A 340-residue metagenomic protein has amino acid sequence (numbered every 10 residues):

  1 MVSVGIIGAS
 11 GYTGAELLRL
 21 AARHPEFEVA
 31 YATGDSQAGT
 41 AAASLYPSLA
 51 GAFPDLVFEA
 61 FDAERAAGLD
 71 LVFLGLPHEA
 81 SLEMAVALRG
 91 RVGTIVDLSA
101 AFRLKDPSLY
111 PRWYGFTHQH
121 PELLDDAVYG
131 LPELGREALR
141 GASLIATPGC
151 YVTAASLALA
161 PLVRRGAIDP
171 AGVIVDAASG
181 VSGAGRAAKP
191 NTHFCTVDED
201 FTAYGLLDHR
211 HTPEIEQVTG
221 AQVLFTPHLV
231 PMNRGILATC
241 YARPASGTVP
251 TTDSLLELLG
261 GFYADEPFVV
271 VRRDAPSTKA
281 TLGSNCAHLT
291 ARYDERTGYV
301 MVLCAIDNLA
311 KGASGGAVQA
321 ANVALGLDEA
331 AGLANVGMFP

Functional and structural regions predicted by a protein language model:
M1-Y204, R292-R296, F339-P340: N-terminal Rossmann-like NAD(P) cofactor-binding subdomain of oxidoreductases, focused on the glycine-rich
S3-I6, A146, T239-Y241, V302-A305: Short glycine-rich or small-residue beta-strand-to-loop segments that form or flank ligand, phosphate, metal/Fe-S
G11, H78, D125, V152-S156 (+6 more regions): Electropositive phosphate-/nucleotide-binding environments in soluble metabolic enzymes
E16, L20, L157, P161 (+4 more regions): Alpha-helical scaffold segments in soluble metabolic enzymes
L20, H24, R165, V218 (+2 more regions): Change "in soluble alpha/beta enzymes" to "in soluble alpha/beta proteins
V29, P170-V175, L224, F268-R272 (+1 more regions): A short coil-to-beta-strand element that immediately follows conserved catalytic motifs
T192-S284: Contiguous C-terminal substrate-recognition/catalytic subdomains in enzyme active sites
Y241-P340: C-terminal active-site/capping subdomain that shapes the small-molecule cofactor and substrate pocket of enzyme
